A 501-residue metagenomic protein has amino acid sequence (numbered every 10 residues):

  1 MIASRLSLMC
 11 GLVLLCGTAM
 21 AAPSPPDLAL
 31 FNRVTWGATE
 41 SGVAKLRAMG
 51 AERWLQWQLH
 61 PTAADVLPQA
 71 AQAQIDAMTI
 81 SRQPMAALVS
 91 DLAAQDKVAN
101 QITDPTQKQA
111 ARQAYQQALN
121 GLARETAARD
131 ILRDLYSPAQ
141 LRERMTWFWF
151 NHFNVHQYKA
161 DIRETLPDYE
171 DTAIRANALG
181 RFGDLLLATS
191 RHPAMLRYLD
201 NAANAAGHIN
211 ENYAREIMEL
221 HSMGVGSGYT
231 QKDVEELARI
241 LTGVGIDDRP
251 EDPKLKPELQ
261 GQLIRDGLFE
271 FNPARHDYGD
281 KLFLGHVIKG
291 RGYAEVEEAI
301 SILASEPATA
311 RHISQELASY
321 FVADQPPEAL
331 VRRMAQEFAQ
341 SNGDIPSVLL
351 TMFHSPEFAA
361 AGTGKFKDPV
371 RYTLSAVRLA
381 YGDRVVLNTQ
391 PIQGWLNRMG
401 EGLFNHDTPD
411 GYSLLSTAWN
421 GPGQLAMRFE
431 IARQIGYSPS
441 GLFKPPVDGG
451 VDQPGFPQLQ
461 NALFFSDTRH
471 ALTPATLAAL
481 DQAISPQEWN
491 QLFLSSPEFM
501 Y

Functional and structural regions predicted by a protein language model:
M1-R5: Positively charged n-region of N-terminal signal peptides that target proteins for export
S7-T18: Bacterial N-terminal signal peptides
A22-G42, Q72, D76-T79, E306 (+2 more regions): Flexible, low-complexity segments enriched for small/polar residues
V34, L46, Q58-L59, I217 (+2 more regions): A generic structural signal for nonpolar/aromatic side chains embedded in well-ordered alpha-helices
T35, R47, W147, T189 (+3 more regions): A mature extracytoplasmic/lumenal domain signature
E40-H152, H156-P167, A173-R175: N-terminal accessory alpha/beta regions
V66, P138, R142, H156-A160 (+5 more regions): Amphipathic alpha-helical interaction segments
T106-R112, T126-D130, I162-N388, L396: Active-site substrate-binding loop specific to GH73 endo-beta-N-acetylglucosaminidase modules in bacterial autolysins
